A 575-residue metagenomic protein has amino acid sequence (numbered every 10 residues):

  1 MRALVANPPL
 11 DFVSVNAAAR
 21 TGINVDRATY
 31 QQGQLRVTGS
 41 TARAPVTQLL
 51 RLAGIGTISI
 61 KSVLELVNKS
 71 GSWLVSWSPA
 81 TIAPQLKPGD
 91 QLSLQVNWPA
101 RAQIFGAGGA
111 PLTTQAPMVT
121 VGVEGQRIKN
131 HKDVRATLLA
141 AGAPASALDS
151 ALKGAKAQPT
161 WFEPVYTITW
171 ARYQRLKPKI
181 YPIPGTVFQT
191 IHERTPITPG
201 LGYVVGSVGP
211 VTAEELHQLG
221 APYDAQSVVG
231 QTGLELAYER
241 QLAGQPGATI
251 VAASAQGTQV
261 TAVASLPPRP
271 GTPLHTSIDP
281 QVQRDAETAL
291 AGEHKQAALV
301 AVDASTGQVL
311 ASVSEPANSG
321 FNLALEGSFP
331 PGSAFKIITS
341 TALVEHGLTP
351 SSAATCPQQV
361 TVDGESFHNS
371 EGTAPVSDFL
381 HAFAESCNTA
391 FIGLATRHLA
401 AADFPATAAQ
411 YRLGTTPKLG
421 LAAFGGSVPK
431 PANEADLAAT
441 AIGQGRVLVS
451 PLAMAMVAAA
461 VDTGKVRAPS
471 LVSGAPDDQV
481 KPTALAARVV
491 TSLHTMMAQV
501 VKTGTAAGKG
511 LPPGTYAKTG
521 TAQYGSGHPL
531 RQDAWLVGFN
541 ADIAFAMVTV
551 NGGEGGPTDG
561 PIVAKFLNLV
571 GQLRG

Functional and structural regions predicted by a protein language model:
R2-R43: Short solvent-exposed beta->alpha transition segments
R2-V5, R51-A53, Q91-Q95, V119-I128 (+11 more regions): Second-shell loop/turn segments in exported
D11, V15-N16, N130-V134, R172 (+17 more regions): Stable alpha-helical elements in mature extracytoplasmic
R20-I23, L290-A291, R412: Short regulatory alpha-helical segment in sensory/regulatory domains of signaling proteins that mediates
A28-Q296, D533: Extracytoplasmic/periplasmic proteins that interact with beta-lactams or build/remodel peptidoglycan
A253-V263, Q296-G332, A342-N551, G555: Beta-lactam-recognizing serine transpeptidase/beta-lactamase-like catalytic domain environment
K481, I562-G575: Short, gly/Ser/Thr-rich active-site loops of penicillin-recognizing serine hydrolases
